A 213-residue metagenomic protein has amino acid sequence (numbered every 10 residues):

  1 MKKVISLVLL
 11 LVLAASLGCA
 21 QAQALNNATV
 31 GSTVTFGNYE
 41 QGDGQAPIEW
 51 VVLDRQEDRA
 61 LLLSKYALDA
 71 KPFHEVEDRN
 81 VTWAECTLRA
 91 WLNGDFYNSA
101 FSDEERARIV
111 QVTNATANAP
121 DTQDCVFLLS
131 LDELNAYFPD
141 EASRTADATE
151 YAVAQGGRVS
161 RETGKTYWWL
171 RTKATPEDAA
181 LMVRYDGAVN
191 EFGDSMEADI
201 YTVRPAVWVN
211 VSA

Functional and structural regions predicted by a protein language model:
V4-A22: Sec-dependent N-terminal signal peptides of Gram-positive bacterial secreted proteins and lipoproteins
Q23-A213: Collagenous Gly-X-Y triple-helix signature in extracellular proteins
